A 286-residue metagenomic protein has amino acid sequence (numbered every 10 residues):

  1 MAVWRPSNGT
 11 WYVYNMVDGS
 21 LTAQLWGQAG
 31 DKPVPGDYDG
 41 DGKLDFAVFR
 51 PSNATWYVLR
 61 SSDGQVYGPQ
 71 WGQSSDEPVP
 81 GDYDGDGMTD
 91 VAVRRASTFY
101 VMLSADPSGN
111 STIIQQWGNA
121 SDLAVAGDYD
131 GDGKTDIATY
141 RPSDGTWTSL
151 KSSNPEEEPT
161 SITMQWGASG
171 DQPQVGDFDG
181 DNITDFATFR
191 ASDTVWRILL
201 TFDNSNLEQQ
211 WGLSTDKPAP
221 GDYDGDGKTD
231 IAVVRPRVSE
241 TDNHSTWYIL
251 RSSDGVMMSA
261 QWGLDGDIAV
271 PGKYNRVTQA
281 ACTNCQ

Functional and structural regions predicted by a protein language model:
M1-Q286: Trp/Gly-enriched beta-strand/coil motifs that build multi-repeat beta-propeller-like domains and related W-rich binding
